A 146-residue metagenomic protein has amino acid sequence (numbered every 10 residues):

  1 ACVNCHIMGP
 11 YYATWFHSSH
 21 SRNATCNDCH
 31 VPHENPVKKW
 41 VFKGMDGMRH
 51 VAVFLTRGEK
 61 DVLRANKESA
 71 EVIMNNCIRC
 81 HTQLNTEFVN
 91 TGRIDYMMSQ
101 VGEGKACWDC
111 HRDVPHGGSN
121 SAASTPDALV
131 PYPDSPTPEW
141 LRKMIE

Functional and structural regions predicted by a protein language model:
A1-E146: Short sequence/structural segments immediately N-terminal
